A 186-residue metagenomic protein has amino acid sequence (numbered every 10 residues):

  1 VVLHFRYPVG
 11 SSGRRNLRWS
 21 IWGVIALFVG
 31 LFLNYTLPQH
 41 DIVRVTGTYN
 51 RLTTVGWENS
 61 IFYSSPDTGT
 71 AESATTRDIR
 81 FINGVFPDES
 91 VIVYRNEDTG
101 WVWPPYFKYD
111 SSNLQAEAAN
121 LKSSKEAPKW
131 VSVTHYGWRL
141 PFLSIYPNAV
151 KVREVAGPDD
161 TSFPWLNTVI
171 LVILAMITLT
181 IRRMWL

Functional and structural regions predicted by a protein language model:
V1-Y49, L166-T168, I173-R182: Hydrophobic secretory-pathway targeting helix
L3-F5, I61-F62, L140: Short, aromatic- and cysteine-enriched interfacial helices/patches that mediate contacts at lipid membranes
V24, N59, W103-P105, S132 (+1 more regions): Intrinsic disorder/low-complexity segments enriched in polar/charged and small flexible residues
H40-K122: Membrane-proximal low-complexity regions enriched in glycine and acidic/polar residues
A116-P158: Extended, hydrophilic extramembrane loops/domains of integral membrane proteins
V155-L166, L179: Transmembrane helical hairpin unit
